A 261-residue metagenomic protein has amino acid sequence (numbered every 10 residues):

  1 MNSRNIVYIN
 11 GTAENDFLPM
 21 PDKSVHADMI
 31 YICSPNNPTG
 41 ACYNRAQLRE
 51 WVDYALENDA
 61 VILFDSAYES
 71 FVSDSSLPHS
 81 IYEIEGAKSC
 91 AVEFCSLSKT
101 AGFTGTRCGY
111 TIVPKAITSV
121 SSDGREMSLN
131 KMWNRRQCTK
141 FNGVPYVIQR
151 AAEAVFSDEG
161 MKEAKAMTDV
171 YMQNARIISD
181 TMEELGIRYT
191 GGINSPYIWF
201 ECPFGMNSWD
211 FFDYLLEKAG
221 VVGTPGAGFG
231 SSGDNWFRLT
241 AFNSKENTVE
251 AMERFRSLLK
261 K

Functional and structural regions predicted by a protein language model:
M1-K261: PLP-dependent class I/II
